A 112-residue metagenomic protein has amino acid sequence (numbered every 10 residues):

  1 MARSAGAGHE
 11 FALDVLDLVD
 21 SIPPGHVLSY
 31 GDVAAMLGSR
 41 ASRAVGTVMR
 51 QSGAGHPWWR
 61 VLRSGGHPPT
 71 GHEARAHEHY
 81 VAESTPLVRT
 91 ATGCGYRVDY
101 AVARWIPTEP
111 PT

Functional and structural regions predicted by a protein language model:
M1-T112: Nucleic acid-binding interface residues in structured DNA/RNA-binding domains, emphasizing the DNA-engaging scaffolds
